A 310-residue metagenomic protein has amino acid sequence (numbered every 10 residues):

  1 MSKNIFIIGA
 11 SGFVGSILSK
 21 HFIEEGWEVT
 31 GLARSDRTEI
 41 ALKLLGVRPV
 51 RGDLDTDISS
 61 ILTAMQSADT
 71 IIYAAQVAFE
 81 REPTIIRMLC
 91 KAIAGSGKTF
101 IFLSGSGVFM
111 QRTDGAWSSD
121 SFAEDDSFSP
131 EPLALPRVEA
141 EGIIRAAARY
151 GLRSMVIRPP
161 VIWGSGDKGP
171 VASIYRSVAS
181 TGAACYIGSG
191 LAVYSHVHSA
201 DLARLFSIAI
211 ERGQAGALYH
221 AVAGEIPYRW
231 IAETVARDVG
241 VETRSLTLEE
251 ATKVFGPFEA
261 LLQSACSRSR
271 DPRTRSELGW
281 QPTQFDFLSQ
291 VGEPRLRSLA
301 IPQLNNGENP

Functional and structural regions predicted by a protein language model:
I5-E25: N-terminal Rossmann NAD(P)H-binding glycine-rich loop of SDR-like oxidoreductase domains
V47-S67: Conserved Rossmann-fold cofactor-binding substructure of NAD(P)-dependent oxidoreductases
G52-D55, A260-P310: C-terminal amphipathic/interface module of NAD(P)-dependent oxidoreductases and related NAD-binding regulators
A64-D114: NAD(P)-cofactor binding segment of oxidoreductase domains
F128-V156: Active-site Tyr-X1-5-Lys
V138, W163-I174, I208-Y219: Glycine/proline-rich active-site loop of Rossmann-fold NAD(P)-dependent oxidoreductases
A147-Y150, V156, P160-V193: NAD(P)-dependent short-chain dehydrogenase/reductase
L205-E259, A265, L299-N309: Mid/C-terminal beta-alpha module of Rossmann-like enzyme folds, strongest in SDR-family dehydrogenases/epimerases
